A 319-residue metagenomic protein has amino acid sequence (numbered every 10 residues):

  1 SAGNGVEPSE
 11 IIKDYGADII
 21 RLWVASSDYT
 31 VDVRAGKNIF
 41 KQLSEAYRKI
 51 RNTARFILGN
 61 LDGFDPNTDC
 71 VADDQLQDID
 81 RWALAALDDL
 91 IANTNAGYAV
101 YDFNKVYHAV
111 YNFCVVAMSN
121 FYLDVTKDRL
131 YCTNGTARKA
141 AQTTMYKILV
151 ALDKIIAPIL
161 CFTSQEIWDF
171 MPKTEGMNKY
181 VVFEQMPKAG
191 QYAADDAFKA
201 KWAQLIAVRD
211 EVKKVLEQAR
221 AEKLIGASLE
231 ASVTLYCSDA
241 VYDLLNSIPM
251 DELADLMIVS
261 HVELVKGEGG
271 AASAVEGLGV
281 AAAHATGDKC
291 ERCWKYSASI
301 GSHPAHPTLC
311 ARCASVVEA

Functional and structural regions predicted by a protein language model:
S1-D74, P172-M177, E222-I225: Catalytic adenosine-cofactor/nucleotide-binding cores of aminoacyl-tRNA synthetases and other
I19-S26, T53-I57, V110-C114, Y122 (+2 more regions): Short alpha-helical scaffolding segments that buttress acidic/His motifs in well-ordered protein cores
E45-L58, D78-D89, H108-R129: Core structural elements
F64-N95, L123-V215, A219-L245, V262-A281 (+1 more regions): Acidic, turn-prone loop/beta-hairpin segments
T286-K289, H306: Short metal-coordination and nucleic-acid-contact micro-motifs, chiefly zinc-binding Cys/His arrays
C290, C310-C313: Short cysteine-rich clusters marking metal-coordination/redox-active sites
Y296-S299, V316: Cys/His-rich metal-chelating microdomains
S299-T308: Short linker/helix segments within small regulatory modules
